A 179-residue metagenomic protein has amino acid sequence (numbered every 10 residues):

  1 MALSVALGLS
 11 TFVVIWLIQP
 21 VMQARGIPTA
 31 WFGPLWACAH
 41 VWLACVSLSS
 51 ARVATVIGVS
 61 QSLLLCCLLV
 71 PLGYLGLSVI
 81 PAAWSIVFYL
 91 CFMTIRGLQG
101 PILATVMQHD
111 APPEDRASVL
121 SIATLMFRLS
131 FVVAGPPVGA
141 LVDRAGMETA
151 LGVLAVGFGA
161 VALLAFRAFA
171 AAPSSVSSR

Functional and structural regions predicted by a protein language model:
M1-A39: Helix-loop boundary and gating motifs at the non-cytosolic
P28-P34, A140-G159: A membrane-interface helix-boundary motif in multi-pass transporters
T29-A30, A111-A123: Loop-to-transmembrane helix entry/capping segments in MFS-fold secondary transporters and related SLC/MFSD carriers
C45-V59, V142-D143: Helix-to-loop junctions at the C-terminal end of transmembrane segments in multipass secondary transporters
Q61-G76, A155-V156: Structural signature of the two symmetry-related core transmembrane helices
G76-S78, L151-R179: Multi-pass alpha-helical transporter architecture, strongest for 12-TM Major Facilitator/SLC carriers used
G76-Y89: Helix-loop junctions at membrane interfaces in 12-TM secondary transporters
L98-A111: Intracellular juxtamembrane helix-capping segments at the cytosolic ends of symmetry-related transmembrane helices
